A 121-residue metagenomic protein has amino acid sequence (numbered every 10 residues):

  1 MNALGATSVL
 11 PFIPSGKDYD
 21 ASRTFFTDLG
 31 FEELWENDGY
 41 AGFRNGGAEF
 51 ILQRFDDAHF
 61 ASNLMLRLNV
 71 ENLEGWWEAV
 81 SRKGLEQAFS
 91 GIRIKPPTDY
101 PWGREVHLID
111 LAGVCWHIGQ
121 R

Functional and structural regions predicted by a protein language model:
M1-D20, L66: N-terminal beta-strand motif that seeds the catalytic metal site of vicinal oxygen chelate
L4-T7, A58-N63, Y100: Short glycine-enriched loop/turn motifs at secondary-structure junctions
F12-S15, R54, D99-P101, H107 (+1 more regions): Short beta->alpha transition motifs characteristic of CBS
I13-F50, D56: Core segments of cupin and vicinal oxygen chelate
D20, L66-A112: Vicinal oxygen chelate
N37-G39, F60, Y100-R104: Short acidic/glycine-enriched loop/turn segments that link adjacent beta-strands
F43-G47, L108-L111, R121: Active-site beta-strand termini and strand-to-loop segments that position acidic
G47-F50, D57-H59, E71-W76: Short, charged/polar surface micro-motifs in flexible loops or helix N-caps
